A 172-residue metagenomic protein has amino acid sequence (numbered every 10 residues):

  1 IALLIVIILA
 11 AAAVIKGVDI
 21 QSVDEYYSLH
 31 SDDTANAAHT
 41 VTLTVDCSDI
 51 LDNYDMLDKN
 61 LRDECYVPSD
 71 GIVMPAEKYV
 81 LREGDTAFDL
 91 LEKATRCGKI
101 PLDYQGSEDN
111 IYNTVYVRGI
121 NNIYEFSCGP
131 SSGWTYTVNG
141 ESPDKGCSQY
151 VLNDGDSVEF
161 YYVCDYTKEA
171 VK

Functional and structural regions predicted by a protein language model:
I1-K172: Ubiquitin-like/PB1-type beta-grasp interaction modules and other compact soluble beta-rich domains
